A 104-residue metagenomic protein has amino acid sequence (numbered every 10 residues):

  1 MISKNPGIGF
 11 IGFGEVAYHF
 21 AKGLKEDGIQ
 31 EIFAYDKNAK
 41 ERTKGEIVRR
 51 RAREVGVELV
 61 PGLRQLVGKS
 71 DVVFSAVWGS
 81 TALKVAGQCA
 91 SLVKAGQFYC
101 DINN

Functional and structural regions predicted by a protein language model:
M1-Q65, G96: NAD(P)+-binding Rossmann beta1-loop-alpha1 motif at the extreme N-terminus of oxidoreductases
R64-N104: Rossmann-fold NAD(P) dinucleotide-binding segment
